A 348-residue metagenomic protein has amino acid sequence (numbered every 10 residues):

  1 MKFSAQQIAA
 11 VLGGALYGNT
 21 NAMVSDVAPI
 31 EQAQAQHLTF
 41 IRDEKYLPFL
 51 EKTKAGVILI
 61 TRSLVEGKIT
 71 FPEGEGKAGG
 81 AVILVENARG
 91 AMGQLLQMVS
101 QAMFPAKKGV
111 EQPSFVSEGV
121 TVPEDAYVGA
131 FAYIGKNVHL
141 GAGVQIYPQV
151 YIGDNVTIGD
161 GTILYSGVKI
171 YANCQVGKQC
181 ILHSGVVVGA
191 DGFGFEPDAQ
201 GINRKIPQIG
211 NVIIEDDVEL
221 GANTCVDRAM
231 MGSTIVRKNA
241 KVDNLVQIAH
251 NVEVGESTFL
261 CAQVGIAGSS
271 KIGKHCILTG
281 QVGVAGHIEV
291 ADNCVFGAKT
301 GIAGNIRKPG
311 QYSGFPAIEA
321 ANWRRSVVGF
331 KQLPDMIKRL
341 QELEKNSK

Functional and structural regions predicted by a protein language model:
M1-P113, D125, C174, Q179 (+4 more regions): Terminal amphipathic alpha-helical/low-complexity segments used for targeting or macromolecular assembly
F40, G109-E319: Structural signal for interior beta-strand "rungs" in well-ordered beta-sheet cores of soluble enzyme domains
